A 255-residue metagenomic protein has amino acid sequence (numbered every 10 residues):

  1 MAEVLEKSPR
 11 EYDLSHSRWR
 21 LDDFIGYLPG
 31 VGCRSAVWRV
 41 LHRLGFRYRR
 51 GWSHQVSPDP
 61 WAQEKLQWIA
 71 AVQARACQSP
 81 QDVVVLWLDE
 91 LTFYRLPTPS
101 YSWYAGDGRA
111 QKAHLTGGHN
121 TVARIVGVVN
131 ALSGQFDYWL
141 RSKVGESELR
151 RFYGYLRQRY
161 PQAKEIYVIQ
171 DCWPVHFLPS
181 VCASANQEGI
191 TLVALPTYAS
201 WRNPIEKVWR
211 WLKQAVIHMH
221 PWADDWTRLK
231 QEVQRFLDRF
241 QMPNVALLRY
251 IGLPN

Functional and structural regions predicted by a protein language model:
M1-C33, S79-P80: A short, amphipathic alpha-helix used for macromolecular contacts
D23, K65-G154: Extended, low-complexity cationic-aromatic segments
R34-G45: Major-groove recognition helix of helix-turn-helix-like DNA-binding domains
Y48-E64: Short Lys/Arg-enriched helix C-cap and helix-to-coil transition segments that create basic nucleic-acid-contact patches
Q81-V83, E206-N255: C-terminal anion-handling pockets and recognition modules
Y94, V144, V168-V181, T197-R202: Acidic, metal-coordinating catalytic cores used for nucleic-acid/nucleotide bond scission and strand-transfer chemistry
A110-H119, A185-P204, P221: RNase H-like polynucleotidyl transferase catalytic core
V122, Q170-C172, V193-A215, T227-L229: RNase H-like two-metal-ion nuclease catalytic core shared by retroviral integrases and related mobile-element nucleases
